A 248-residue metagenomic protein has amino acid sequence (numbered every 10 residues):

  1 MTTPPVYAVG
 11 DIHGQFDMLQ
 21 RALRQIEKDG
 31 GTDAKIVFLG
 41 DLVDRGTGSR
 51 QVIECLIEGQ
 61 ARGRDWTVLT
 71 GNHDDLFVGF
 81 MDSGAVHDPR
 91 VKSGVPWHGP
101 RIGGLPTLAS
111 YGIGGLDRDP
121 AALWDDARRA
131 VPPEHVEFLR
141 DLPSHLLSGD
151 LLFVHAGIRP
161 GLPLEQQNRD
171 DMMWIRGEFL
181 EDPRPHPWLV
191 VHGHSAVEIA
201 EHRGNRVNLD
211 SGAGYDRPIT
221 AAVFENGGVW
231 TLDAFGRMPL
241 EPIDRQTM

Functional and structural regions predicted by a protein language model:
M1-C55: N-terminal active-site segment of His-dependent metallophosphoesterases
T3, G31-A34, G63-D65, G149 (+1 more regions): A general structural motif
A8, I36-F38, V68-L69, L152 (+2 more regions): Residue-level marker for buried hydrophobic side chains located in beta-strands that build the well-ordered beta-sheet
H13-D17, D44-T47, H73-V78, P160-G161 (+2 more regions): Active-site environment of divalent metal-dependent phosphoester hydrolases
R21-R24, Q51-E54, D82-A85, Q167-N168 (+2 more regions): Short, glycine/charged-enriched secondary-structure capping and boundary segments
V37, W230, L240, D244-M248: Intrinsically disordered, low-complexity terminal extensions that flank but exclude the folded catalytic cores
G46-D141: Active-site neighborhood of divalent metal-dependent phosphoester bond hydrolases
I102, P106-N208, G212-P218, F224-L240: Acidic, His/Gly-enriched loop-helix segments that form or flank divalent-metal centers in metallo-dependent hydrolases
